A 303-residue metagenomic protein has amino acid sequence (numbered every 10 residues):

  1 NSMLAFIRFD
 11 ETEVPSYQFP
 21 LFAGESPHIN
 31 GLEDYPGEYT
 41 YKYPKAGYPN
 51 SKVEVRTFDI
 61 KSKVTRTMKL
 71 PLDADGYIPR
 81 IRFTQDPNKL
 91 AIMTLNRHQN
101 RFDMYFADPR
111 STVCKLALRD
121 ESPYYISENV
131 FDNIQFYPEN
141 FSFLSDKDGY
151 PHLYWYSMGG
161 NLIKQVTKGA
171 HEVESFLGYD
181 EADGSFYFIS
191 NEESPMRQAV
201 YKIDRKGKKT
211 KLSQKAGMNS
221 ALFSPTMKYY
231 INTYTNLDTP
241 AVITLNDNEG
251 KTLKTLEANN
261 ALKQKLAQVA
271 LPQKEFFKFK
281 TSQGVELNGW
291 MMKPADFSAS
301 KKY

Functional and structural regions predicted by a protein language model:
N1, P15-S16, P87, S220-Y303: Serine-hydrolase catalytic core recognition
N1-K61, T65-T67, E249-Q264: Predominantly five- to eight-bladed beta-propeller fold
N1-L4, I29-E54, P71-L95, R101-P109 (+6 more regions): Conserved beta-propeller blade repeats
E13-F19, K52-E54, Q99-F106, G149-Y154 (+2 more regions): Structural motif
D59-K63, D108-T112, S157-N161, D204-G207 (+1 more regions): Short loop/turn segments that connect beta-strands within beta-propeller blades
R66-K69, C114-R119, I163-K168, T210-Q214 (+1 more regions): Beta-propeller fold detector
R97-Q99, Y124-I126, E193-P195, L237 (+1 more regions): Short glycine/serine/proline-enriched coil/turn segments at secondary-structure junctions
K115, E139, P151, K164 (+6 more regions): Feature representing long, continuous alpha-helical segments
